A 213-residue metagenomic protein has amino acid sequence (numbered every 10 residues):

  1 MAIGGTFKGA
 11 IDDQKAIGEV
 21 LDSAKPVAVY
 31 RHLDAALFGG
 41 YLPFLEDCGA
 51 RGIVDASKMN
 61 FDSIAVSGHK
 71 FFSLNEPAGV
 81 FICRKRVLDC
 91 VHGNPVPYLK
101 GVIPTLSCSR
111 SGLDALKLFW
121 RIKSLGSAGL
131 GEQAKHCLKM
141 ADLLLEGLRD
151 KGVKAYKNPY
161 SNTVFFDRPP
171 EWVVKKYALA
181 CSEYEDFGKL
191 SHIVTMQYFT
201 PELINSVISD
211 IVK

Functional and structural regions predicted by a protein language model:
M1-H32: Active-site phosphate-binding strand-loop segment of PLP-dependent enzymes
G5, A35-G39, K70, Q197: Active-site-proximal loop/turn and secondary-structure-junction residues that shape catalytic pockets, frequently
G5-T6, F44-Y160: Active-site C-terminal subdomain of aminotransferase-like
A28-H32, S63, L190-H192: Structural preference for beta-strand elements that scaffold enzyme active sites
V29-A36, P95: Beta-strand segments within the central parallel beta-sheet cores of soluble alpha/beta enzyme folds
G152-A178: Conserved PLP-binding catalytic core of the aspartate aminotransferase-like
N158, N162-T163, A178-T195: Conserved PLP cofactor-binding pocket of PLP-dependent enzymes
E185-K213: PLP-dependent enzyme catalytic core of the Aspartate aminotransferase-like
